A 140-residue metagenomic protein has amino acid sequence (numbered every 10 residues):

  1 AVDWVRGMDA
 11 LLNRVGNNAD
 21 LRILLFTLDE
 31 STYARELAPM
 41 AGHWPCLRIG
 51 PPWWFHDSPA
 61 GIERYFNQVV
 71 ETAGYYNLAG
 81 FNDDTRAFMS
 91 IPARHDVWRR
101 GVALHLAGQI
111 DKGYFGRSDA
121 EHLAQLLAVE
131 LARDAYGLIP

Functional and structural regions predicted by a protein language model:
A1-R22, T32-L47, G61-G80, W98-A107: Histidine/acidic residue-rich metal-binding segments in metalloenzymes
L24-L28, G50-P52, Y75-H95: Short acidic/histidine-rich active-site segments
D29-Y33, F55-H56: Short, catalytically relevant binding-site loops at active-site mouths
E36-A41, F81-R94, K112-R117: Short flexible/disordered coil segments
R48-P59: His/Asp/Glu-enriched short active-site or ligand-binding loop at hydrolase and phosphoryl-transfer sites
H56, D83-A87, S118-L126: Small/polar glycine-rich anion-binding or flexible loop at a beta-alpha turn
Y76, A93-P140: Mid-to-C-terminal alpha-helical segments outside catalytic/metal-binding sites
